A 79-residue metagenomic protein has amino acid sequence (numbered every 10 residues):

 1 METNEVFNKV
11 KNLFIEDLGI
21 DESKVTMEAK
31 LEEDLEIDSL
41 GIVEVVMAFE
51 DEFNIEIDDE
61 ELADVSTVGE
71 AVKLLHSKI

Functional and structural regions predicted by a protein language model:
M1-S23, H76-K78: Thiotemplate assembly-line natural product biosynthesis machinery
D17-E36, F53-E61: Phosphopantetheine carrier-protein modules
K30, T67-G69: Short, structural beta-strand-to-alpha-helix junction motif
S39: Catalytic nucleophile serine of serine hydrolases, specifically the conserved "nucleophile elbow" pentapeptide
I42-V65: Phosphopantetheinylated carrier protein domains
